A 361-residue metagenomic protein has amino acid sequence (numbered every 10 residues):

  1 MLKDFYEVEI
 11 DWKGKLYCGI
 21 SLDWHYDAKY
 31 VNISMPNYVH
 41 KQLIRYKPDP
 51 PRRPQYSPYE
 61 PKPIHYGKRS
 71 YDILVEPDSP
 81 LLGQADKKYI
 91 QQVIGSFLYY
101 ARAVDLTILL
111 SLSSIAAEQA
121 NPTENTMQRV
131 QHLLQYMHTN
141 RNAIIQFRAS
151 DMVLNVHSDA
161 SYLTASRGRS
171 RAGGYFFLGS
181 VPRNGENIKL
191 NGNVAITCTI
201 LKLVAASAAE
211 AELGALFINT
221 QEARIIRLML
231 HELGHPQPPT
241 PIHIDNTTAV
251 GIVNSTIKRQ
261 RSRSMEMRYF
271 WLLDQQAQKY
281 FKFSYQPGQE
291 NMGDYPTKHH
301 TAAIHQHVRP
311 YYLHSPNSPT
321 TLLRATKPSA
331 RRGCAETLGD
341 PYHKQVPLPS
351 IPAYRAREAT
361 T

Functional and structural regions predicted by a protein language model:
M1-T361: Long, low-complexity, charge-biased intrinsically disordered regions
